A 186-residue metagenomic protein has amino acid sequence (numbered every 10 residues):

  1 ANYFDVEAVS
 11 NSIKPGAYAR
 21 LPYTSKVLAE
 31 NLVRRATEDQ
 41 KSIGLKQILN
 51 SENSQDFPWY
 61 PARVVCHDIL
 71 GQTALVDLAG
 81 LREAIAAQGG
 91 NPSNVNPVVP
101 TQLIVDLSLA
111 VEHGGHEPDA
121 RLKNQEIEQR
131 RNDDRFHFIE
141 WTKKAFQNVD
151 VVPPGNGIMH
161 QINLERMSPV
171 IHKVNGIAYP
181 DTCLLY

Functional and structural regions predicted by a protein language model:
A1-Y186: Fe-S-dependent hydro-lyases/dehydratases of central metabolism
